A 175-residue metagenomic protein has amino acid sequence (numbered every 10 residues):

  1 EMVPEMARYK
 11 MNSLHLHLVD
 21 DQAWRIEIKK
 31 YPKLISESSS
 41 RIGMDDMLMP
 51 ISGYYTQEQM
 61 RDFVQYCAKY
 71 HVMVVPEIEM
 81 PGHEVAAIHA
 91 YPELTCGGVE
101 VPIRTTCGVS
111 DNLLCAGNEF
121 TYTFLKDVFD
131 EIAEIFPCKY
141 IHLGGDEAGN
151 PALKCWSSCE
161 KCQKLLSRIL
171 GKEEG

Functional and structural regions predicted by a protein language model:
M2-D21: Catalytic domains of carbohydrate-active enzymes, especially glycoside hydrolases
V3, M60, V64, I78 (+1 more regions): Generic structural signal for well-ordered alpha-helices, preferentially at hydrophobic/aromatic core positions
M6, V74, L125, L143: Conserved, mostly hydrophobic/aromatic
K10-N12, A68-V72, P137-I141: Short, well-ordered coil/turn segments that N-cap beta-strands
L14-L16, F63, C67-Y70, P76: Carbohydrate-binding surfaces in secreted/extracellular proteins
H15-D20, P76-M80, G145: Glycine-rich, histidine-containing beta strand-loop boundary motifs that form or position
D21-K69, E84-T123, A152-G175: Aromatic- and acidic-residue-enriched carbohydrate-binding clefts of CAZyme catalytic domains
I78, K139-P151: Short acidic/histidine-rich active-site segments
